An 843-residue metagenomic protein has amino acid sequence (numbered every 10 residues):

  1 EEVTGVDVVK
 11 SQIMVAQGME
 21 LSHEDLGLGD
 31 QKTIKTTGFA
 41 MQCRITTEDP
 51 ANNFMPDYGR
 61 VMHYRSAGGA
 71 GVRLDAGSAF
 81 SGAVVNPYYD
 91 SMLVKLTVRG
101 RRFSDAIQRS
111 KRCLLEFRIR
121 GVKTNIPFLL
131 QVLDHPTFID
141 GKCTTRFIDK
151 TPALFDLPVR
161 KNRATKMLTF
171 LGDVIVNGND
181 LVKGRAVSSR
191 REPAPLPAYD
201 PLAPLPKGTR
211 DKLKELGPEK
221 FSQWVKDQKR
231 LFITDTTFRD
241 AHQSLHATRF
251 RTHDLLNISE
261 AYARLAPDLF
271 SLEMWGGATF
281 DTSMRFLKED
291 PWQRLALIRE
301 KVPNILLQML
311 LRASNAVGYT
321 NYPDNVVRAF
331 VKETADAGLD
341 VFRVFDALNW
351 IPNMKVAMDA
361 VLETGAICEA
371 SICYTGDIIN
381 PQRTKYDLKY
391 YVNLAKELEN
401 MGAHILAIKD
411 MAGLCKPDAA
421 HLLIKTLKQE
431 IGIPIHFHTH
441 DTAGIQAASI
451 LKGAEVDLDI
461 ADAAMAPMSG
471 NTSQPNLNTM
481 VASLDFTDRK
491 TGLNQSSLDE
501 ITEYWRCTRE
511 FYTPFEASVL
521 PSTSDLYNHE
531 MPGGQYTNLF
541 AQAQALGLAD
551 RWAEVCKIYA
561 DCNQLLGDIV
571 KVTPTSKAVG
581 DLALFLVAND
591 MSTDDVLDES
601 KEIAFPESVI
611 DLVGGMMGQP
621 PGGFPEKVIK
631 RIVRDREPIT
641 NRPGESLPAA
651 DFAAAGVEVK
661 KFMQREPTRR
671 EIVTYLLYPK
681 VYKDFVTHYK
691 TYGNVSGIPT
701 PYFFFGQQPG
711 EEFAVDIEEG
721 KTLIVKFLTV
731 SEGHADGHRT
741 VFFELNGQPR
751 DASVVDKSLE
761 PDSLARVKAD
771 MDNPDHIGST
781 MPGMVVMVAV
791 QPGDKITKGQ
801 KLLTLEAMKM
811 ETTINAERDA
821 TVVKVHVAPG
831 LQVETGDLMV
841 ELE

Functional and structural regions predicted by a protein language model:
E1-K183: ATP-dependent carboxylate activation and anion-phosphoryl transfer catalytic cores that bind Mg-ATP to form
D25-T37, P152, R210, E215-P218 (+1 more regions): Long, charged amphipathic helices and adjacent flexible linkers at domain junctions
L114-I119, F147, T151-P158, R163-E219 (+4 more regions): Terminal or standalone catalytic/regulatory effector modules within metabolic enzymes and repeat proteins
I233, A241, V344, L406 (+3 more regions): Conserved, mostly hydrophobic/aromatic
R239, W275-T279, L310-A316, A347-N349 (+6 more regions): Active-site beta-loop-alpha junctions enriched in small/polar residues
T252-L272, L287-L306, A316-I433, L451-L458: Alpha/beta enzyme core
M411-D595, E599: Catalytic alpha/beta core domains of metabolic enzymes, predominantly
A769-E843: Structured functional modules or segments
